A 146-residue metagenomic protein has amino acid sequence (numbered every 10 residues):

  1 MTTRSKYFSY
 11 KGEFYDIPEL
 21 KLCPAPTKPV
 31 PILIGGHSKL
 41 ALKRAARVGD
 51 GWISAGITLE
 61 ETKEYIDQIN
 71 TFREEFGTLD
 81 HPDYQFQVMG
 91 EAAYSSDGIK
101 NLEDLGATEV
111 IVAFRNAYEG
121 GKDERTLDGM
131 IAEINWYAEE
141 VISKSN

Functional and structural regions predicted by a protein language model:
M1-N146: Active-site-adjacent structural elements that line small-molecule/cofactor binding pockets in enzymes
